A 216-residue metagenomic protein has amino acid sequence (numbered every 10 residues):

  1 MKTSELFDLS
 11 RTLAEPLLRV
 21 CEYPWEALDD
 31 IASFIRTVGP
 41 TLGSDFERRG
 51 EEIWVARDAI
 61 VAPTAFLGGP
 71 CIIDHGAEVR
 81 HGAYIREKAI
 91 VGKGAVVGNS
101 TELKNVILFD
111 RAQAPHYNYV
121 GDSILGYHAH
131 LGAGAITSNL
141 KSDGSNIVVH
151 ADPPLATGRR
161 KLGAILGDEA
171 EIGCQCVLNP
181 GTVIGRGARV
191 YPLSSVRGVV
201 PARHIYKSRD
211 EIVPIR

Functional and structural regions predicted by a protein language model:
M1-E52, R57, G187, L193 (+2 more regions): Terminal amphipathic alpha-helical/low-complexity segments used for targeting or macromolecular assembly
M1-T3, G43-F46, V61-A62, K93-N99 (+2 more regions): Short, functional N-terminal and low-complexity linear motifs
E15-P16, L108, P115-R216: Glycine-rich hexapeptide-repeat left-handed beta-helix
L17, R49-G50, G68, V96 (+1 more regions): Short, flexible, glycine/charge-rich loop motifs used to bind or transfer phosphoryl groups or to couple energy/partner
E51-I53, C71, T182, G198: Residue "hotspots" at secondary-structure boundaries inside conserved domains
E87, A95-G98, G158, L162: Short secondary-structure boundary/capping elements
